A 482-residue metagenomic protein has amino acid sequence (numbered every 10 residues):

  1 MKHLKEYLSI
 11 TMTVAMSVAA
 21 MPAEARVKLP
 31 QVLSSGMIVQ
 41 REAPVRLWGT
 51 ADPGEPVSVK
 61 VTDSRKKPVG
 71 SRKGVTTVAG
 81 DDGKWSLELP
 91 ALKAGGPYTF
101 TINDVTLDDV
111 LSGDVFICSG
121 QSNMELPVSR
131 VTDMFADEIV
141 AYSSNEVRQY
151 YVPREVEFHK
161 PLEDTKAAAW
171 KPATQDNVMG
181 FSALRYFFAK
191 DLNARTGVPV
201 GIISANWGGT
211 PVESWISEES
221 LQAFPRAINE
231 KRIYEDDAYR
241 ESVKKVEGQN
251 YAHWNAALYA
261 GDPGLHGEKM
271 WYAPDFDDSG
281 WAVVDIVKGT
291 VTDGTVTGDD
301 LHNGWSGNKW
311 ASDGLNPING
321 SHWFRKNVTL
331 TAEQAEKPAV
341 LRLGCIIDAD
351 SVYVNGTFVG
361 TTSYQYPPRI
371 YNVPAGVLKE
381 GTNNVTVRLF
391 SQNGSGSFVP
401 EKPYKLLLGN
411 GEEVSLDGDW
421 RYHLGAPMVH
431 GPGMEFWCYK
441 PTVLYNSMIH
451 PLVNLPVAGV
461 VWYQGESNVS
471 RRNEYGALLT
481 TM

Functional and structural regions predicted by a protein language model:
S9-A19: Bacterial N-terminal signal peptides
M21-A25: Sec/Tat signal peptide C-region and signal peptidase I cleavage site
R26, S34-D114, N393-S397: Ser/Thr-rich low-complexity repeats and stalk/linker segments
Q31-S35, I318-T331, R369-Y371: Short beta-strands within extracellular/lumenal beta-sheet-rich domains
W48, W281, G320, V328-G356 (+1 more regions): Aromatic-lined ligand-binding clefts that engage carbohydrates, nucleic acids, or primary amines
S71-G95, C345, V352-P403: Beta-strand-rich ligand-recognition modules
V105-P172, A205-T290, G298, G304 (+2 more regions): An acidic-aromatic loop/edge-strand motif
K440-M482: Active-site neighborhood of glycoside hydrolase catalytic domains
